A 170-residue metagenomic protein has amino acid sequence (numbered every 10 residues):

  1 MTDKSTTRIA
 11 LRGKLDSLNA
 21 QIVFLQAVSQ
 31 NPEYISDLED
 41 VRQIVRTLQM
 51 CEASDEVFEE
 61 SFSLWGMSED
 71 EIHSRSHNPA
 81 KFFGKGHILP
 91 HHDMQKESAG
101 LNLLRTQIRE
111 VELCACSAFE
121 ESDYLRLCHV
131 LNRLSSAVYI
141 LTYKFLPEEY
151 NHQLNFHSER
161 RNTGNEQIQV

Functional and structural regions predicted by a protein language model:
M1-V170: Phosphate/pyrophosphate-binding loop motifs in nucleotide- or prenyl diphosphate-using proteins
